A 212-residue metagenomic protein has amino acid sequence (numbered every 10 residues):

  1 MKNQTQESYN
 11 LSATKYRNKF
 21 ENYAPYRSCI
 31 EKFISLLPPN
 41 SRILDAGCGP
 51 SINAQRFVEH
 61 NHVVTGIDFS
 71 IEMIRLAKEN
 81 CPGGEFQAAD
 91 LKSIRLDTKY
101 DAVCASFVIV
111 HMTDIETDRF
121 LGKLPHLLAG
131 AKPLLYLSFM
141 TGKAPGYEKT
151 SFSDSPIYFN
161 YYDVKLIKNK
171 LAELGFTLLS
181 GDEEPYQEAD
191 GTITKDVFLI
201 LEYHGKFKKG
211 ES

Functional and structural regions predicted by a protein language model:
M1-P38: Conserved class I S-adenosyl-L-methionine
L44, P50-S93: Class I SAM-dependent methyltransferase SAM/SAH-binding core
C104-A105: A conserved beta-strand element that flanks and buttresses the S-adenosyl-L-methionine
D118-A131: A short glycine-rich, Lys/Arg-flanked "PGG" loop and its adjoining helix->strand segment in the class I
A131-F139: Conserved beta-strand signature within the Rossmann-like core of class I S-adenosyl-L-methionine
K149-K165: Acceptor-substrate binding/catalytic loop of class I
F176-Q187: Conserved S-adenosyl-L-methionine
Q187-S212: Core SAM-dependent methyltransferase catalytic element
